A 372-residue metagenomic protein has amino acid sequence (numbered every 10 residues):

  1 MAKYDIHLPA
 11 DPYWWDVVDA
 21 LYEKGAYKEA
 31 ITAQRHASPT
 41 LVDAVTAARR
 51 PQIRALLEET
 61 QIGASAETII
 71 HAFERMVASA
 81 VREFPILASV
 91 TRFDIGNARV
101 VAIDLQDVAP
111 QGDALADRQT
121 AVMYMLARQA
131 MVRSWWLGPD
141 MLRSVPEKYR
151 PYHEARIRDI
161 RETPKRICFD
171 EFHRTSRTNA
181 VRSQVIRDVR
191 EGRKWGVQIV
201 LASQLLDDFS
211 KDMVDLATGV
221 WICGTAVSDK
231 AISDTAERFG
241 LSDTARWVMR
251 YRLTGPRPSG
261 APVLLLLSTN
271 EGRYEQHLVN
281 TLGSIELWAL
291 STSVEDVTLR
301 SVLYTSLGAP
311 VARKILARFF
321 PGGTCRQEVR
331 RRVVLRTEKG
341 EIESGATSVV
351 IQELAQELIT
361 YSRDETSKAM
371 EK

Functional and structural regions predicted by a protein language model:
A2-A102, D117-A121, L126-A127, G255-K372: Conserved P-loop NTPase motor module
D104-D107: Flexible glycine-/small-residue-rich
A109-V248: Conserved P-loop NTPase motor cores
T244-G255, S259: Extended, hydrophobic interaction surfaces within ordered domains
